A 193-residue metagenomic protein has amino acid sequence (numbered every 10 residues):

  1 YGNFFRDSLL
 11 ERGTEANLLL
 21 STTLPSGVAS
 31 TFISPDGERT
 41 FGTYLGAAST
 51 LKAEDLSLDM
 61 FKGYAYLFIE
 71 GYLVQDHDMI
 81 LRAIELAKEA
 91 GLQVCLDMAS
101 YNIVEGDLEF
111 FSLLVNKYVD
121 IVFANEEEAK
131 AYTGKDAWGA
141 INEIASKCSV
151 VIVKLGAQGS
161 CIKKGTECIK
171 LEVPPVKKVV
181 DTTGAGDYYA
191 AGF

Functional and structural regions predicted by a protein language model:
Y1-V28: Substrate-binding N-lobe of the ribokinase-like
G13, G46-A53, Y101-G106, G134-K135: Short gly/ser/thr-rich secondary-structure transition/capping motifs
A16, V94-C95, V151: Hydrophobic beta-strand scaffold residues
N17-T23, T31-H77: Conserved phosphate-binding/catalytic loop of the ribokinase/pfkB sugar-kinase fold
V28-F32, T40, G159-K163: Short beta-strand scaffold segments in enzyme catalytic cores
K62-G63, K117-Y118, K147: Alpha-helix C-terminal capping/helix-to-coil transition sites in glycosyltransferase folds
Y66-N142, Q158-S160: Conserved beta-alpha-beta core of the PfkB/ribokinase-like small-molecule kinase fold
E85, E89, G134-F193: Conserved phosphate-binding/catalytic region of the ribokinase-like
